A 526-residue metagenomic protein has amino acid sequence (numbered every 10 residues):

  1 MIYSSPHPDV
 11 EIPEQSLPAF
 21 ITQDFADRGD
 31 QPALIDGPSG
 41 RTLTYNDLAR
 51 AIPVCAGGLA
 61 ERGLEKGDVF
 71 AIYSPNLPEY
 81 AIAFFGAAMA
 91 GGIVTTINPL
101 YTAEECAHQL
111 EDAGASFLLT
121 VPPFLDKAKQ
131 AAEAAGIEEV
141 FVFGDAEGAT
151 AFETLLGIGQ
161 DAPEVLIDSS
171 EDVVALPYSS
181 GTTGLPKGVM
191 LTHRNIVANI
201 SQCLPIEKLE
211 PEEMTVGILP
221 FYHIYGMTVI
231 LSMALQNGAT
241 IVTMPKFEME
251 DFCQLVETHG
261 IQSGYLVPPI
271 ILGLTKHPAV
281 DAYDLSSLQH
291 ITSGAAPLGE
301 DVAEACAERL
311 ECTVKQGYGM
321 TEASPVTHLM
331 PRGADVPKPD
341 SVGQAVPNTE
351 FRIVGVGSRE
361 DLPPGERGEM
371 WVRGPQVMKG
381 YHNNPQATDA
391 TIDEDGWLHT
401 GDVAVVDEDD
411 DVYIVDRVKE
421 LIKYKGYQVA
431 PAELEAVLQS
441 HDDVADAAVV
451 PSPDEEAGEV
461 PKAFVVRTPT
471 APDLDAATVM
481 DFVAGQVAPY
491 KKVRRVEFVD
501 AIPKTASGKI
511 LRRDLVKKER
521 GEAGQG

Functional and structural regions predicted by a protein language model:
S5, P123-S170, H277-P278, Q525: ANL superfamily adenylate-forming
E14, G29-D30, G159-Y178, L185 (+1 more regions): Conserved pre-ATP/AMP-binding loop-to-beta segment of ANL
D30-L77, A81-F85, T102-A107, E153: Conserved AMP-binding/adenylate-forming core of the ANL superfamily
T42-N46, V174-S201: Conserved AMP-binding A3 loop
A90, V197-M214, Y222-S263, K276-H277: Conserved AMP-binding/adenylation subdomain of ANL enzymes
Y101, L118-T120, G264, G374 (+5 more regions): AMP-binding/adenylate-forming catalytic core of the ANL superfamily
T258-L266, T275-P337, E350, R359: Gly/Ser/Thr-rich phosphate-binding loop
Q344-N348, S358-T391, V429: Conserved ATP/PPi-binding loop(s) of AMP-dependent carboxylate-activating enzymes
